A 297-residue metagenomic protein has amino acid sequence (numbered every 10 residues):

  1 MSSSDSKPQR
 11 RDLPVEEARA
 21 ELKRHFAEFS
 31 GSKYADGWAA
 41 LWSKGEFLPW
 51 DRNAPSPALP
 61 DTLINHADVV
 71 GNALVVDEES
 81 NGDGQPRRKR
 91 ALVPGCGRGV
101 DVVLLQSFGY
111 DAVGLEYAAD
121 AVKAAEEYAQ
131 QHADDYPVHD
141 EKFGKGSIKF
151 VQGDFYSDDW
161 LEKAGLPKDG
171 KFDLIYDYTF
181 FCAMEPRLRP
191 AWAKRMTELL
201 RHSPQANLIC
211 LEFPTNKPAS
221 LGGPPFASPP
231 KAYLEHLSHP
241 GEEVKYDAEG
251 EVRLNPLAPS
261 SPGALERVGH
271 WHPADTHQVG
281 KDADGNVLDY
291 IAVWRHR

Functional and structural regions predicted by a protein language model:
S2-L92, R98-G170, P186-R297: Class I (Rossmann-like) S-adenosyl-L-methionine-dependent methyltransferase catalytic domain, capturing the SAM-binding
Y176: A conserved beta-strand element that flanks and buttresses the S-adenosyl-L-methionine
T179-A183: Short catalytic micro-motifs in class I SAM-dependent methyltransferases
